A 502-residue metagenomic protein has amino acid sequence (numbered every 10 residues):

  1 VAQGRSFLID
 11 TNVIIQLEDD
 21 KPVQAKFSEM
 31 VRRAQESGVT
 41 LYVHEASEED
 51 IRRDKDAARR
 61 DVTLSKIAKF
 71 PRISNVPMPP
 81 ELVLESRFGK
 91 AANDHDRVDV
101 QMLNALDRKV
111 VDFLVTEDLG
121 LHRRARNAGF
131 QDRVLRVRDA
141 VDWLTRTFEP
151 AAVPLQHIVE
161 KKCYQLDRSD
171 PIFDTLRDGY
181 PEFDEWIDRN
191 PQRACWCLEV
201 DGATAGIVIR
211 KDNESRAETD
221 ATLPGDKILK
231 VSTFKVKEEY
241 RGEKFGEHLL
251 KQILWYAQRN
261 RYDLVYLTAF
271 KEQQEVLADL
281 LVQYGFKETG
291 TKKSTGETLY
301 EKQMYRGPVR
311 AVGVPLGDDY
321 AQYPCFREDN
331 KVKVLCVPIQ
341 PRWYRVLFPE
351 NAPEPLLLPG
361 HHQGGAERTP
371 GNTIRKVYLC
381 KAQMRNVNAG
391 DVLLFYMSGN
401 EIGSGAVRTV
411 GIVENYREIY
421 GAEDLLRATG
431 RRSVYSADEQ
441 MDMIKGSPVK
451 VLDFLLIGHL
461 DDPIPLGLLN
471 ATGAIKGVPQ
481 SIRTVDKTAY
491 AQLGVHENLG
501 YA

Functional and structural regions predicted by a protein language model:
V1-V43, R53-V62, A128: Short, well-structured N-terminal submotif of metal-dependent ribonuclease cores
R33-K90: PIN-domain endoribonuclease scaffold, especially VapC-family toxins
R72-V115, L119-N127: Active-site neighborhoods of divalent-metal-dependent phosphate/nucleic-acid chemistry enzymes
D112-F113, L119-R177: Acidic, PIN/NYN-like endoribonuclease modules and their adjacent C-terminal/linker elements
E149-N190, W343-G365: Short amphipathic alpha-helix that is part of the acyltransferase structural core
D201-T233: Conserved acyl-donor/pantetheine-binding loop and adjacent beta-alpha core of acyl/acetyltransferases and related
V236, G242-A257: Conserved acetyl-CoA-binding loop-helix of GNAT-fold acetyltransferases
Y262-D263, L267-T268, D279-L358, Q363-G364 (+1 more regions): Contiguous surface segments at macromolecular interaction interfaces
